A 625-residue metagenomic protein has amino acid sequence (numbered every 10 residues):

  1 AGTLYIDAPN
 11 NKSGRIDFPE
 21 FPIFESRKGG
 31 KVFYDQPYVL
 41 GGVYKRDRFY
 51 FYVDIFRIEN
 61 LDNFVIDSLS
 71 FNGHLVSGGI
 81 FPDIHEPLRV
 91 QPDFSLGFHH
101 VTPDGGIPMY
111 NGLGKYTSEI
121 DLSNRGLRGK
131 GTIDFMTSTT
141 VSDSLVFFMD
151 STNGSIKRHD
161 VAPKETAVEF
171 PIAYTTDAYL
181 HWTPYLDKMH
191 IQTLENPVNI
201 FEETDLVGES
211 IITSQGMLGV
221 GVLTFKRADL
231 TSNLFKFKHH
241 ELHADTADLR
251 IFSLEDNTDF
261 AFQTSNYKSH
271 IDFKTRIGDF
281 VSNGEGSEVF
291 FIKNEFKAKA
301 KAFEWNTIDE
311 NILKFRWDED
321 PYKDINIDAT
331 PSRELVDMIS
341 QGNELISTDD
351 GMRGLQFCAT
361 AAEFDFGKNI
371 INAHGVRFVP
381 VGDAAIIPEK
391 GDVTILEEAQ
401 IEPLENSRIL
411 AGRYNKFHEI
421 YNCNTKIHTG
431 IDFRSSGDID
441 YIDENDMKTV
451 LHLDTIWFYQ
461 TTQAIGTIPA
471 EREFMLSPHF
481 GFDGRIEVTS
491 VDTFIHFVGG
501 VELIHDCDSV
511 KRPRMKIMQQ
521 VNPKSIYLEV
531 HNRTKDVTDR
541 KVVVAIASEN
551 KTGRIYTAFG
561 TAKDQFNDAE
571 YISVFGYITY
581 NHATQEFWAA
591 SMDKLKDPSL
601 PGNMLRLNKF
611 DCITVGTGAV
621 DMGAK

Functional and structural regions predicted by a protein language model:
A1-K625: Structural signature for solvent-exposed beta-strand/loop edge elements and short helix-capping sites, enriched
